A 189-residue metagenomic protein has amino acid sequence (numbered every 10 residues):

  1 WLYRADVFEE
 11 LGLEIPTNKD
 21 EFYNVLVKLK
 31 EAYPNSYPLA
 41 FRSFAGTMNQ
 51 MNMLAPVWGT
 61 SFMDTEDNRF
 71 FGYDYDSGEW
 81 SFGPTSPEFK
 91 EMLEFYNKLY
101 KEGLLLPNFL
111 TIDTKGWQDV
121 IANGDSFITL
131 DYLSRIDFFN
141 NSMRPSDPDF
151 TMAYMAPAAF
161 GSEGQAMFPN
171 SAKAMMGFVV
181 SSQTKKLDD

Functional and structural regions predicted by a protein language model:
W1-D189: Extracytoplasmic/secretory soluble proteins
